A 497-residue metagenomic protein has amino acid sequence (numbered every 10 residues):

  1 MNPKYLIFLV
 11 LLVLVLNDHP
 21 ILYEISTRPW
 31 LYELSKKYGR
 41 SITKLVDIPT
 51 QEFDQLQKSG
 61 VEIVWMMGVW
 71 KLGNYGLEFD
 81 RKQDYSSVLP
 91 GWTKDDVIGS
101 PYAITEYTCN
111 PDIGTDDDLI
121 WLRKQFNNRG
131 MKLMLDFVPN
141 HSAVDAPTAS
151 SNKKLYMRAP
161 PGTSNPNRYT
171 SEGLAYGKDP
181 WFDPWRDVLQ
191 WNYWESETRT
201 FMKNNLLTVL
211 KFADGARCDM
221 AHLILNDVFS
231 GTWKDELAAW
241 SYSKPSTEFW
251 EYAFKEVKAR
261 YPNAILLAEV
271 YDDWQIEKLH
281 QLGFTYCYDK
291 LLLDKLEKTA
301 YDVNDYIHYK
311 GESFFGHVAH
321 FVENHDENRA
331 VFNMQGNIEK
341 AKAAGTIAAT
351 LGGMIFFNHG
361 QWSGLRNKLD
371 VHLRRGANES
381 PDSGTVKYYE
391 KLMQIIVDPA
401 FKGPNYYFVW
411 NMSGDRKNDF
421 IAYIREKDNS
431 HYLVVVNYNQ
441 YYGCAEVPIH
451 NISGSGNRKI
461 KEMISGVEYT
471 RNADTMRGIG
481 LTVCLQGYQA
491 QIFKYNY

Functional and structural regions predicted by a protein language model:
Y5-L12: Sec-dependent N-terminal signal peptides
V13-Y497: Active-site and adjacent substrate-binding regions of carbohydrate-active enzymes
